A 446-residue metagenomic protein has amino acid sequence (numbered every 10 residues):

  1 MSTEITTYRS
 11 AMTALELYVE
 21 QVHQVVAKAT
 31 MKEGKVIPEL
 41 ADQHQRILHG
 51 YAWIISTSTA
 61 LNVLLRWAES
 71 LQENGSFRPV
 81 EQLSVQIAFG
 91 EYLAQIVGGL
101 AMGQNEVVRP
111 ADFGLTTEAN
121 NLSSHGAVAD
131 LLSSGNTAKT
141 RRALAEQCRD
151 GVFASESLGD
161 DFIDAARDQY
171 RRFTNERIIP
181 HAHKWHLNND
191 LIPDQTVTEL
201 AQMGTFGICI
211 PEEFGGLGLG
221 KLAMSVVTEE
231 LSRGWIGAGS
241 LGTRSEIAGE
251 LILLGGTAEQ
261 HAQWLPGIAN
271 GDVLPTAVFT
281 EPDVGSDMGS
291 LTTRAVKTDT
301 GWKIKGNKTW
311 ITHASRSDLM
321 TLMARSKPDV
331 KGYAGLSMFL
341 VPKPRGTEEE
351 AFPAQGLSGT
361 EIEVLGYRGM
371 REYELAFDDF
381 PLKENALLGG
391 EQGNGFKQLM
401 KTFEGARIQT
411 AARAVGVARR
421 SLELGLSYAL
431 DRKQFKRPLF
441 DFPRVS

Functional and structural regions predicted by a protein language model:
M1-M12, L93-R172: Intrinsic disorder at enzyme termini
M1-T59, F153-R167, R233, A354-S446: Glycine-rich beta->alpha junctions and the first turn(s) of the following alpha-helix
A27-D42, T59-D112, A182-L187, L426-F440: C-terminal helix-coil-helix/basic helical segment that borders enzyme active sites and/or dimer interfaces and provides
G75, L93, V152, E156-I163 (+3 more regions): Internal helix-loop-helix
G271-F279: A short, Trp-centered hydrophobic/proline-enriched beta-strand micro-motif
D283-S286, W310-H313, P328-V330, E363-R371: Short Gly/Pro-enriched turn/cap motifs at secondary-structure boundaries
G301, K305-Q355: A short core secondary-structure module
